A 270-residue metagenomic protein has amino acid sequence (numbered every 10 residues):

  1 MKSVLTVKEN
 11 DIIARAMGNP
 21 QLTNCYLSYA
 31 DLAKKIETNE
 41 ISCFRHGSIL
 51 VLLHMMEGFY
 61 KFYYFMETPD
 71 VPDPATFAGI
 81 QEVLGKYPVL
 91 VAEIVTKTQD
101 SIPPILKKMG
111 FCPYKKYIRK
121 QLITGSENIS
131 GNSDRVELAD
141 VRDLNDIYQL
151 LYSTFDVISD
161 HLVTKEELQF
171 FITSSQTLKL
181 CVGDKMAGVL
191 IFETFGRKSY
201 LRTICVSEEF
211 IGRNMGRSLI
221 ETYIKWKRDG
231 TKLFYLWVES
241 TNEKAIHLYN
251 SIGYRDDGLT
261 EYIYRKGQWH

Functional and structural regions predicted by a protein language model:
M1-S28, Y117, I129-D160: Short amphipathic alpha-helix that is part of the acyltransferase structural core
N19-R45, D156-G183: Active-site rim helix/loop that mediates acceptor-substrate recognition in acyltransferases
L27-L84, L190-R202: Conserved donor-binding loop and adjoining core beta-sheet/short helix segment in diverse acyl/aminoacyl transferases
H54-G58, H161-Q176, C181-G183, A187-S199 (+1 more regions): A conserved beta-strand-loop-helix scaffold within acyl/acetyltransferase catalytic domains
T68-N132, T260-Y264: Acyl-donor-binding surface of acyltransferase catalytic domains
D70-L84, V206, G212-K225, H247-S251: Conserved acetyl-CoA-binding loop-helix of GNAT-fold acetyltransferases
A92-I94, L201, F234-V238: Conserved hydrophobic beta-strand within the GNAT/NAT acetyltransferase core sheet that lines the active-site cleft
K115, M186-G188, G258: A structural microfeature
